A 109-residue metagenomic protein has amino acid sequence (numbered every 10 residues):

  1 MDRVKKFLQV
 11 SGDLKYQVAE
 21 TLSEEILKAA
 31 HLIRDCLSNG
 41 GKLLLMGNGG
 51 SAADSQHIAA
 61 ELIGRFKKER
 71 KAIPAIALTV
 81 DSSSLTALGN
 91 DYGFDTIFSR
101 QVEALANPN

Functional and structural regions predicted by a protein language model:
M1-D2, I26-A30, G64-R70: Short, functional N-terminal and low-complexity linear motifs
M1-T21: Generic N-terminal amphipathic, Lys/Arg-enriched alpha-helix
A19-S23, L88-D91: Short, flexible loop segments at the rims of nucleotide/cofactor-binding pockets, characterized by
T21-N39: A short, well-structured juxtamembrane/interface segment
C36-A106: Glycine-rich, small/polar surface segments that engage phosphate groups of diverse ligands
